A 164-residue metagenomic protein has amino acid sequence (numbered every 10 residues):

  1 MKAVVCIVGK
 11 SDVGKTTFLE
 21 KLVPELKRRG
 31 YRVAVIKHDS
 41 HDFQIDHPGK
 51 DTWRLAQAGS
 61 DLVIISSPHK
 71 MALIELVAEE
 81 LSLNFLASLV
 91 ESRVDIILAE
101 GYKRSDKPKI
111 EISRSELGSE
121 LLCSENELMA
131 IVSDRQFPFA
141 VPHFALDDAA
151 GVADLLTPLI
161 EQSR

Functional and structural regions predicted by a protein language model:
M1-V4: Pre-Walker A (Motif I) flank of P-loop NTPase domains
I7: Hydrophobic anchor at the beta1->P-loop junction of P-loop NTPases
S11: The conserved Walker
K15: Conserved lysine of the Walker
K21-E79: N-terminal phosphate/diphosphate-binding loop that engages ATP/GTP or pyrophosphate donors across diverse enzyme folds
E75-R104: Phosphate-binding/switch loop-helix module in NTP-utilizing enzymes
I96-Q162: Phosphate/Mg2+-binding loops and adjacent switch elements in nucleotide/diphosphate-handling enzyme cores
